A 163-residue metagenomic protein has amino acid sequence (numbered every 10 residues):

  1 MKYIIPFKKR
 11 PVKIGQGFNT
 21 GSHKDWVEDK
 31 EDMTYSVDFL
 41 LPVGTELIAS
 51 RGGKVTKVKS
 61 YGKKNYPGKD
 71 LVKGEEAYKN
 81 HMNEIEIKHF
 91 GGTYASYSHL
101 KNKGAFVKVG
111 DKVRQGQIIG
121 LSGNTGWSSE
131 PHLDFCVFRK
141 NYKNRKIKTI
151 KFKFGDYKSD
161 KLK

Functional and structural regions predicted by a protein language model:
M1-M82, Q115: Surface-exposed, glycine-biased beta-strand/turn segments
Y3, V12-K13, K59, G74-A77 (+4 more regions): Acidic, glycine-rich catalytic/binding loops that coordinate metals and/or anionic ligands
R10, T45, G91-T93, K146-K148: Short acidic/polar mixed-charge low-complexity motifs
K13-G15, D38, A49, E86-K88 (+3 more regions): Structural recognition of the beta-strand scaffold that forms the well-ordered cores of secreted hydrolase catalytic
K24-D32, I85-S98: Short, basic/aromatic beta-hairpin or loop at an interaction surface
P42, I48, T93-G116: Short histidine-centered loop motifs in beta-beta connectors
G52, F90-G91, K140: Short strand-coil-strand connectors
K63-K69, L121-D134: Short, Lys/Arg- and Gly-enriched loop/turn segments at beta-strand edges
